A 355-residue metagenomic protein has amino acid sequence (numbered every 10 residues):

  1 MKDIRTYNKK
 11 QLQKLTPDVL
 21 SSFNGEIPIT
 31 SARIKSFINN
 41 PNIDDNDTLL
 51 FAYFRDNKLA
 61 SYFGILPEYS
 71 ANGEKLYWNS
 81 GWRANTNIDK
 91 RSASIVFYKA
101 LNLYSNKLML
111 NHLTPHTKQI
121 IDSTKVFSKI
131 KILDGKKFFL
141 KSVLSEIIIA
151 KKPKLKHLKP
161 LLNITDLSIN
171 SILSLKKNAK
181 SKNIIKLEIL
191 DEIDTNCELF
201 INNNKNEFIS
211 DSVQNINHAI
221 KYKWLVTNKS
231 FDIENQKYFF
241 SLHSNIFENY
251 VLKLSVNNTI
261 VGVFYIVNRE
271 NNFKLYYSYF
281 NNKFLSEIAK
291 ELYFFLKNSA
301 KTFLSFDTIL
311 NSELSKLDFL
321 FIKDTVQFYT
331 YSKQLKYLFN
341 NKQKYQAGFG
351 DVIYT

Functional and structural regions predicted by a protein language model:
M1-T16, N203, S286, F295-K301 (+2 more regions): Non-catalytic N-terminal targeting/anchoring module and adjacent flexible stem/linker that precedes the structured
I4-E74, K131-N268: Amide-forming acyltransferase catalytic core, primarily the GNAT-like/NAT-type and related acyltransferase folds
Q11-Q13, Q119, Q214, Q236 (+3 more regions): Residue-identity detector for glutamine
G25, H112, E207, T330-K333: Residue-level detector of secondary-structure boundary/capping sites
E26, W82, F349-D351: Intrinsically disordered, low-complexity regions
S70-I147, T259-V326: Acyl-donor binding region in acyl/amide transferases
D318-T355: C-terminal functional modules
